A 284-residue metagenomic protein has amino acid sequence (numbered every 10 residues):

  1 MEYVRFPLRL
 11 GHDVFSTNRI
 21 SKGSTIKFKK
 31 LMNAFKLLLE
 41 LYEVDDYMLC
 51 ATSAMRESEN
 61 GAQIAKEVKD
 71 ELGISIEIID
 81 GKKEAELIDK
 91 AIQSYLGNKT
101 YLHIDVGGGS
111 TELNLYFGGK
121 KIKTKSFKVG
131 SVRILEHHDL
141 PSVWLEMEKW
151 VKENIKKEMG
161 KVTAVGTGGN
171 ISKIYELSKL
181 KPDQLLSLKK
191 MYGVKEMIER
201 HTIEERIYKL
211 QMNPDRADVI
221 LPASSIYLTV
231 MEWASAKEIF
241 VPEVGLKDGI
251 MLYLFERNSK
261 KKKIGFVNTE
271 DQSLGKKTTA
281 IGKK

Functional and structural regions predicted by a protein language model:
M1, I104-S110, T167-N170, G245: A short acidic Gly-Thr/Ser loop motif
E2-R9, E40: Conserved ATP-binding subdomain of kinase catalytic cores across diverse folds
F6-L8, I104, L113, F127: Preference for bulky hydrophobic residues occupying beta-strand positions in well-ordered beta-sheet regions
D13-L37, L41, T52-T100, L115-F117 (+1 more regions): Helical "lid/coupling" subdomains associated with nucleotide-phosphate turnover
D46-L49: Conserved beta-strand/loop subsegment of P-loop NTPase cores
